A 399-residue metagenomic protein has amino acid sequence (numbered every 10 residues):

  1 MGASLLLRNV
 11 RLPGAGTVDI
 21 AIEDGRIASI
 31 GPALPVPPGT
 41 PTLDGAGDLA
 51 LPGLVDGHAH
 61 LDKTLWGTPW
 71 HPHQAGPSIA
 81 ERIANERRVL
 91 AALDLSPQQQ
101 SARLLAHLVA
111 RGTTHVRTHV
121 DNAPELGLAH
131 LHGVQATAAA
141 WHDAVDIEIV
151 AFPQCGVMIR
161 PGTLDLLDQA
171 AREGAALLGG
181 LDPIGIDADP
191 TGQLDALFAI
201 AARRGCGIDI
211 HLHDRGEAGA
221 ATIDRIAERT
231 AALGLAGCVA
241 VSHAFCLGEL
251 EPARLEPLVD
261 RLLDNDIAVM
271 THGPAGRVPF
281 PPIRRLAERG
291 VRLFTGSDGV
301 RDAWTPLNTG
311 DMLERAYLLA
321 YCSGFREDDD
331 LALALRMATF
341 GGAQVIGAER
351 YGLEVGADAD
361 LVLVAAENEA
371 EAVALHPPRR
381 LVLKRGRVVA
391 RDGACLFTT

Functional and structural regions predicted by a protein language model:
M1-P52: Histidine-rich, glycine-flanked metal-binding segment
V10, G25, G47, H58 (+10 more regions): Divalent metal-coordination and catalytic microenvironments
D48-W70: Di-metal (Zn2+ and/or Mg2+/Mn2+) metal-binding site signature of metallo-dependent hydrolases with the MBL/beta-CASP
T64-P97, R204, T222-A240, L258-L263 (+1 more regions): Active-site gating loops and adjacent loop-to-helix segments of metal-dependent hydrolytic enzymes
G67-H119, E125-A140, D165-R172: Alpha-helical scaffold segments that flank or form the walls of functional sites
V150-P161, R172-P281, R292, R301 (+1 more regions): Active-site core of metal-dependent hydrolases
E228-V239, R284-A366: His/Asp/Glu-enriched, well-ordered alpha-helical/loop segment that forms or immediately abuts the divalent-metal
V355-T399: C-terminal cap of metal-dependent C-N hydrolases
